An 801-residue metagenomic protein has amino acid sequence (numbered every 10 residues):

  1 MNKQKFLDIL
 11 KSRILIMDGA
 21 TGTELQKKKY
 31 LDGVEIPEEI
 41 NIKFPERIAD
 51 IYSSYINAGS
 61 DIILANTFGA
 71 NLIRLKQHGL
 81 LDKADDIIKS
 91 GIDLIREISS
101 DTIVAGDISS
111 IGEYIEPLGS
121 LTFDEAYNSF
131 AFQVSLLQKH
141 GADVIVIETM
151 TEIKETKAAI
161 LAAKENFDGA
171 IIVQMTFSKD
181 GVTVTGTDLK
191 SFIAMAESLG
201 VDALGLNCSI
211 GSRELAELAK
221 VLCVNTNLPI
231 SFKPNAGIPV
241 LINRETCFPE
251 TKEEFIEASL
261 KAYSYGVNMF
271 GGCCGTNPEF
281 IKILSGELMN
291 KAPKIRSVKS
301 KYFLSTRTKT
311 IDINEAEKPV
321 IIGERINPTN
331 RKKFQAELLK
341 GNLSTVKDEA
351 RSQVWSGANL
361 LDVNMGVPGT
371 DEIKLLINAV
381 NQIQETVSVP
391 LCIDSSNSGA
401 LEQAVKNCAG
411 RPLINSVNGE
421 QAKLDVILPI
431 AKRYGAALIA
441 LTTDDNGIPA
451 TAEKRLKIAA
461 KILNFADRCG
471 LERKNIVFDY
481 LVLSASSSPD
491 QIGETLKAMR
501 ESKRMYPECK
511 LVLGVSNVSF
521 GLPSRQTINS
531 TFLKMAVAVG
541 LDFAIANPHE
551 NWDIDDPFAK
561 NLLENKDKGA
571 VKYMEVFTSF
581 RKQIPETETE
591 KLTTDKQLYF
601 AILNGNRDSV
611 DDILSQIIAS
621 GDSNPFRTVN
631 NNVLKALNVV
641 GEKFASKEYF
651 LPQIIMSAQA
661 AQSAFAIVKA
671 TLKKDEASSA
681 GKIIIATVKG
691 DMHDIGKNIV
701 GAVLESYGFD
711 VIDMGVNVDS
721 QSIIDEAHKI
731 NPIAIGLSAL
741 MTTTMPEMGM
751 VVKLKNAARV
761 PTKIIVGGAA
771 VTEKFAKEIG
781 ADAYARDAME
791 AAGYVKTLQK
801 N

Functional and structural regions predicted by a protein language model:
M1-D479, L483-N801: Domain-level signal for soluble alpha/beta catalytic cores
